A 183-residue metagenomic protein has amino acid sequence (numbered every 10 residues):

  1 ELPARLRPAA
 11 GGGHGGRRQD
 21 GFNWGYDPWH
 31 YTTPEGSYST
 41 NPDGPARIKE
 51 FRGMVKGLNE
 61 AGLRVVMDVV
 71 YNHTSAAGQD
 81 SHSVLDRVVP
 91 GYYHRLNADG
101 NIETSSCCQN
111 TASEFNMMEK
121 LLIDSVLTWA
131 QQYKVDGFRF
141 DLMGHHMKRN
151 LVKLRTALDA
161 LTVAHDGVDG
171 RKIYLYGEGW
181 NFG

Functional and structural regions predicted by a protein language model:
L2-Y133, M143, M147-G167, R171-Y174: Substrate-binding/active-site clefts of carbohydrate-active enzymes
G177-G183: Short, conserved secondary-structure transition motifs
